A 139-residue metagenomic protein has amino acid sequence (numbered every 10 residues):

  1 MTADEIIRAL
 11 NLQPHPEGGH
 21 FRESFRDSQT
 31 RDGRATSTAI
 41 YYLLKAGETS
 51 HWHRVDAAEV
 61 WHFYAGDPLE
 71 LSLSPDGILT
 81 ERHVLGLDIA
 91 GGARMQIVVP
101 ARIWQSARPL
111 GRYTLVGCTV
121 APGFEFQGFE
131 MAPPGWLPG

Functional and structural regions predicted by a protein language model:
M1-V98, S106-A107, G111-T114, C118-G139: Non-catalytic, conserved peripheral segments adjacent to functional cores
